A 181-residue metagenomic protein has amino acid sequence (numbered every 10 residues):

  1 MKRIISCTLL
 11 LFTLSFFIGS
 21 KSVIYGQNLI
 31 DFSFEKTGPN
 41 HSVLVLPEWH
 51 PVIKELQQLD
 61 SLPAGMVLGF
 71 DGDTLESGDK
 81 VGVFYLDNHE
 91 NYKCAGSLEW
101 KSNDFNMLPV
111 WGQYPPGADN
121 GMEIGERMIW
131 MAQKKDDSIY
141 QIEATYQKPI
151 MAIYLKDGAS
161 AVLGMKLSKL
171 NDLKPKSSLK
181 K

Functional and structural regions predicted by a protein language model:
M1-I30: Bacterial Sec-dependent N-terminal signal peptides
I24-K181: Primarily marks secretory-pathway-exposed extracellular/lumenal segments that are disulfide- and glycosylation-prone
